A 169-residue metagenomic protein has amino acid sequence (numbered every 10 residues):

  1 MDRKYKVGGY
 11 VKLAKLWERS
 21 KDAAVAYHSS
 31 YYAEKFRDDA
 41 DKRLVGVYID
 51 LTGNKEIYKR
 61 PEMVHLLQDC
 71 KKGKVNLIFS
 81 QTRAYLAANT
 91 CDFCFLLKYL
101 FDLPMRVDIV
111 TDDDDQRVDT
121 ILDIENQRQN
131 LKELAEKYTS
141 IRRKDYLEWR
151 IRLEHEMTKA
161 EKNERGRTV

Functional and structural regions predicted by a protein language model:
M1-V169: Short, structured surface patches at the beginning of a domain
